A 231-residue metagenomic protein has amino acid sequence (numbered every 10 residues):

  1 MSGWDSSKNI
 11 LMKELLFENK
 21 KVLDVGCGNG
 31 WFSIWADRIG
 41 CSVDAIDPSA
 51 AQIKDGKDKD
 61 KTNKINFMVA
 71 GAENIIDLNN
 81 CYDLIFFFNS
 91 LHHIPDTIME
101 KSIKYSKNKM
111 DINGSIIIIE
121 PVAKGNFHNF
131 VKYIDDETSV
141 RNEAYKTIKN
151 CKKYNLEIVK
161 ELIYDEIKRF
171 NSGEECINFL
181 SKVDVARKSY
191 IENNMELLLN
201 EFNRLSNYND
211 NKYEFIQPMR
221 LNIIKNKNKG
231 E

Functional and structural regions predicted by a protein language model:
S2-N19: Conserved alpha-helix/loop element of class I SAM-dependent methyltransferases that forms part of the SAM/SAH-binding
L23, N29-N74: Class I SAM-dependent methyltransferase SAM/SAH-binding core
F86: A conserved beta-strand element that flanks and buttresses the S-adenosyl-L-methionine
N89-S90: Short catalytic micro-motifs in class I SAM-dependent methyltransferases
E100-I112: A short glycine-rich, Lys/Arg-flanked "PGG" loop and its adjoining helix->strand segment in the class I
I117-N142: Conserved class I S-adenosyl-L-methionine
R141-N155: Short alpha-helix
E157-E231: Conserved Class I S-adenosyl-L-methionine
